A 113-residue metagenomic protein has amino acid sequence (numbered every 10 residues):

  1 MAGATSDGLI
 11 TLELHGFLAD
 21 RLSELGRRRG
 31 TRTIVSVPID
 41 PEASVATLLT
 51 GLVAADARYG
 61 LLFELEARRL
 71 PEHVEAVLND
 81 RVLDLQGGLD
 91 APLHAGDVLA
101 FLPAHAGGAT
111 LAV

Functional and structural regions predicted by a protein language model:
M1-V113: Ubiquitin-like/PB1-type beta-grasp interaction modules and other compact soluble beta-rich domains
